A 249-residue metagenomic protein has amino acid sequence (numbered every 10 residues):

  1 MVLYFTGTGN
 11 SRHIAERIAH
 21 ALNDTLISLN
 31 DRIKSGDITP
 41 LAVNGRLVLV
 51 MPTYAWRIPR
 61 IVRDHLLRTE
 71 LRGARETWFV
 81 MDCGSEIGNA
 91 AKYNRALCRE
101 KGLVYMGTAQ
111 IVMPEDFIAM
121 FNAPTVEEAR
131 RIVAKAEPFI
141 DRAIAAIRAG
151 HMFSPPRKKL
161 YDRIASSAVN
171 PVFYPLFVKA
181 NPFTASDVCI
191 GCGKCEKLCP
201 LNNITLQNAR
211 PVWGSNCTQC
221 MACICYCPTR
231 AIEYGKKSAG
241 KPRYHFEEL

Functional and structural regions predicted by a protein language model:
V2, T6-I14, H20-R32, L41-M51 (+2 more regions): FMN-binding flavodoxin-like domain, especially the glycine-rich phosphate-binding loop
L22-N23, K179-N181, A209: Generic structural motif recognizing short loop/turn segments at the entrances and edges of beta-strands
S35-D37: Short acidic active-site motifs
P40-L41, E70, L176, C192 (+2 more regions): Generic structural signal for beta-strand residues in well-ordered domains
K159-G191, K197: A mid-sequence, solvent-exposed acidic-amphipathic segment
T184-A185, I190-T218, A222-A239: Iron-sulfur cluster-binding cysteine motifs and their immediate structural context in ferredoxin-like electron-transfer
Y244-E248: Active-site-proximal loop/hinge segments that shape catalytic or ion-binding/gating pockets
